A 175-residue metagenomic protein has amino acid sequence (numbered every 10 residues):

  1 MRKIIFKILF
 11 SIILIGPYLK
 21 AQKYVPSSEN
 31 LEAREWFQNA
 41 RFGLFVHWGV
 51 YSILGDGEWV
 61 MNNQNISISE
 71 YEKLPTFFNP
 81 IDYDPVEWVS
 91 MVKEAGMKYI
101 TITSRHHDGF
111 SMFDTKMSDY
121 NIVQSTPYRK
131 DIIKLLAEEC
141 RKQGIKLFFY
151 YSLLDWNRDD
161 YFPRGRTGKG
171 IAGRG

Functional and structural regions predicted by a protein language model:
M1-K23: Bacterial Sec-dependent N-terminal signal peptides
A21-G175: Mature catalytic domains of secreted/periplasmic carbohydrate-active enzymes
